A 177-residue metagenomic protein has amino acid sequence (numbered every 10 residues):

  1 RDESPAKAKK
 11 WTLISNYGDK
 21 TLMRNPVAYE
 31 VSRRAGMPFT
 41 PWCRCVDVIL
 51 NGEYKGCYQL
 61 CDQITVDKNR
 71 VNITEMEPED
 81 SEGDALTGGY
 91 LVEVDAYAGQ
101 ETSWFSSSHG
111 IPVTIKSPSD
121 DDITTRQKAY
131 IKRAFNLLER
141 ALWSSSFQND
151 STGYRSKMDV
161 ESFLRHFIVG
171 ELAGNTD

Functional and structural regions predicted by a protein language model:
R1-T176: Phosphate/dinucleotide-binding and metal-coordinating scaffold of catalytic cores in nucleotide-dependent enzymes
